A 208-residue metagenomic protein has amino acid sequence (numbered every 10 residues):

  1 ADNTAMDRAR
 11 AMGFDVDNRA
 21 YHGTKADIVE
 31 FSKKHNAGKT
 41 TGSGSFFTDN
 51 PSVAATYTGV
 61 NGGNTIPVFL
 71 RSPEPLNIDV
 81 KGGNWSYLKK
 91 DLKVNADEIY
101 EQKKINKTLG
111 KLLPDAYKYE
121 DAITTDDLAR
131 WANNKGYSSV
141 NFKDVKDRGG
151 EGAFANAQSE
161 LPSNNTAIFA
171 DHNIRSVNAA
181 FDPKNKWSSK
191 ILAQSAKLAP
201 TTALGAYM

Functional and structural regions predicted by a protein language model:
A1-M208: Active-site and NAD+-binding cores of ADP-ribose-processing enzymes
